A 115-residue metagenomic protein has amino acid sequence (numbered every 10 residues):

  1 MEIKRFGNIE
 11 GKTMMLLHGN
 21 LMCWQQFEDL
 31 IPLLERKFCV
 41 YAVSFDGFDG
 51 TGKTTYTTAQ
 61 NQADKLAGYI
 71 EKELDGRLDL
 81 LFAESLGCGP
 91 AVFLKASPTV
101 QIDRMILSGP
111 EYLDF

Functional and structural regions predicted by a protein language model:
M1-K12, S85, F93: N-terminal/domain-start segments enriched in small and hydrophobic, helix-friendly residues, covering either
I3-G7, M14, S44, Q60-A63 (+1 more regions): A generic structural signal for ordered secondary structure
F6-G52: Conserved HGGG/HGGXW glycine-rich cap/lid loop of the alpha/beta-hydrolase fold
N8, E73-D75, T99: Alpha-helix termination/capping residues and helix-transition junctions
N20, F38-S44, D64-A67, L107-F115: Membrane-interface segments of envelope glycosyltransferases acting on lipid-linked substrates or membrane lipids
I31, I70, L94-K95: A conserved amphipathic alpha-helix that caps or lines the catalytic cleft of carbohydrate- and lipid-modifying enzymes
Y41-F82: Active-site loop/oxyanion-hole signature of alpha/beta-hydrolase fold enzymes
L78-F115: Conserved hydrolase catalytic core segment
